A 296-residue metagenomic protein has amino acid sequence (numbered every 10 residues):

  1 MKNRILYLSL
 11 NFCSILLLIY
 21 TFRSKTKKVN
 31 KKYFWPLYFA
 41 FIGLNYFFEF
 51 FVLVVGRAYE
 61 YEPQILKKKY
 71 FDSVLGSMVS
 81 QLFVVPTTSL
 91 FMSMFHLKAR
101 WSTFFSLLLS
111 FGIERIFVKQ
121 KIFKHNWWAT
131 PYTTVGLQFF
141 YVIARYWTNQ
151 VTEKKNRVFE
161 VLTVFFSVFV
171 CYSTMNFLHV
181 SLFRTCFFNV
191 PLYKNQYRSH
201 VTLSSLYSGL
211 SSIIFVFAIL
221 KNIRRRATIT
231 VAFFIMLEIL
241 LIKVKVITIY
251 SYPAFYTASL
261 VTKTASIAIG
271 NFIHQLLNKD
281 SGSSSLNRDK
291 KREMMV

Functional and structural regions predicted by a protein language model:
M1-V296: Aromatic-rich, lipid-facing transmembrane alpha helices and their immediate juxtamembrane interface loops in integral
